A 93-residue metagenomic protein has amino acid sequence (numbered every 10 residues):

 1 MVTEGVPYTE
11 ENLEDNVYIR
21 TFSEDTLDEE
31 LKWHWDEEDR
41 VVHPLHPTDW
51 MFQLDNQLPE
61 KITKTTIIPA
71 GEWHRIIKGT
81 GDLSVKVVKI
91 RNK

Functional and structural regions predicted by a protein language model:
V2-F22: Transition segment at domain starts
N16-E37, I67-G71: Conserved short histidine dyad/triad with adjacent acidic residue
K32, D39, T63-K64, I77: A structural signal for the main folded, soluble domain(s) of proteins
W35-M51: Short, conserved beta-strand element in jelly-roll/cupin
H43-L45, I67, I77: Well-ordered beta-strand positions
W50, Q57-E60, L83, R91: Short, surface-exposed beta-strand-loop junctions and turns on beta-sheet-rich folds
L54-R75: Short acidic-glycine-tyrosine-enriched beta hairpin
A70-K93: Ligand-binding loop in jelly-roll beta-barrel domains
